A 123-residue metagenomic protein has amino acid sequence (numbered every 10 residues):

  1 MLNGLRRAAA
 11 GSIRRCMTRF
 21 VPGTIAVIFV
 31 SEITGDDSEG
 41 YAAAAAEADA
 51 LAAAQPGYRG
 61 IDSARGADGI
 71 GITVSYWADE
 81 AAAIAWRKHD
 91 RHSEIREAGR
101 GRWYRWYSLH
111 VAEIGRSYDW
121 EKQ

Functional and structural regions predicted by a protein language model:
L2-G71, E80-K88, Y104-Q123: Short S/T/G/P-rich N-terminal loop/turn motif that feeds into the first structured element of a domain
R87, R96-G99: Short, flexible helix/strand-to-coil boundary loops that buttress conserved ligand/catalytic motifs in alpha/beta
